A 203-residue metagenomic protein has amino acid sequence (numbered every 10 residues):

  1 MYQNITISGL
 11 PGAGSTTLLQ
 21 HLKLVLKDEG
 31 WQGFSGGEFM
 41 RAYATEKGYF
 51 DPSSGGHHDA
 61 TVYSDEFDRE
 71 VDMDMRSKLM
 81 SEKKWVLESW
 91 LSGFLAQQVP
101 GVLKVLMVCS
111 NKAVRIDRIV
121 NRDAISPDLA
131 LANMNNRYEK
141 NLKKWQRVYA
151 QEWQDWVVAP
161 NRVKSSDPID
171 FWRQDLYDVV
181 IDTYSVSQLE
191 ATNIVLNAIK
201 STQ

Functional and structural regions predicted by a protein language model:
N4: Walker A (P-loop) ATP-phosphate-binding motif of ABC ATPase nucleotide-binding domains
I7: Hydrophobic anchor at the beta1->P-loop junction of P-loop NTPases
L10: P-loop (Walker A) phosphate-binding loop of NTP-binding proteins
T16: Walker A/P-loop
L24-G33: Post-Walker A helix-loop "phosphate-sensing" segment adjacent to the P-loop in P-loop NTPases
G36-Q98, A113, A124-A132, E139-N141: ATP-dependent small-molecule kinase phosphotransfer cores that center on conserved nucleotide phosphate-binding segments
P127-A191: Small-molecule kinase domains that catalyze NTP-dependent phosphoryl transfer to phosphate-bearing small molecules
